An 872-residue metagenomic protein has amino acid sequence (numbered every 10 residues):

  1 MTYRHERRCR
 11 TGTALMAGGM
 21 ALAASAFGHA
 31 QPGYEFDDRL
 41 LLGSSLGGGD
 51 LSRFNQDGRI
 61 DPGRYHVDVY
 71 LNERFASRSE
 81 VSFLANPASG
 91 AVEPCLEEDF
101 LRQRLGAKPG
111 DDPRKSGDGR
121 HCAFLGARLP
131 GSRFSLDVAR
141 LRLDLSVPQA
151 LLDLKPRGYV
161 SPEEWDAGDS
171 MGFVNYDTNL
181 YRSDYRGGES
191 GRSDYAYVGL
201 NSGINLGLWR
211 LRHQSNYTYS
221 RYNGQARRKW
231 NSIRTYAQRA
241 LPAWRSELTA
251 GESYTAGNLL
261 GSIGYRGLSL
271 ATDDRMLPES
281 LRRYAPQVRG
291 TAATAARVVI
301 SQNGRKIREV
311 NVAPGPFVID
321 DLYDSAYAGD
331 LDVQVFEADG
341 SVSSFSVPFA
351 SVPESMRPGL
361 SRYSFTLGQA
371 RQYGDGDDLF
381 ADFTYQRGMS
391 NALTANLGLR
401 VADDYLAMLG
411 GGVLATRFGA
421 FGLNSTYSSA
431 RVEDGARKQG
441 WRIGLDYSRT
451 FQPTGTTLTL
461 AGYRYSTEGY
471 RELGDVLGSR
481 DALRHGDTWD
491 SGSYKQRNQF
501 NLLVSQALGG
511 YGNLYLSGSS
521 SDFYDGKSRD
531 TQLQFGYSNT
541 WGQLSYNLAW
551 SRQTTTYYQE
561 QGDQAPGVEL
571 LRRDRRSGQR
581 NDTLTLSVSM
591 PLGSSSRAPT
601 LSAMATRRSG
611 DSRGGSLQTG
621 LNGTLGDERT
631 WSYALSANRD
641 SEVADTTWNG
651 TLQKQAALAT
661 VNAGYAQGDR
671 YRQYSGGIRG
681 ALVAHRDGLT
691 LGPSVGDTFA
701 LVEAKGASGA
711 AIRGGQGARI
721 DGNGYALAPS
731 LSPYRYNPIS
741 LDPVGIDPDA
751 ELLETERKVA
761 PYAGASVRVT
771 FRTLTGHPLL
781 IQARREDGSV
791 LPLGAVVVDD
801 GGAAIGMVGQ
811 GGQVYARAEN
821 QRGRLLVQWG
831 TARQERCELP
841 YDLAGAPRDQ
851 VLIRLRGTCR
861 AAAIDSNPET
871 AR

Functional and structural regions predicted by a protein language model:
T2-H5, A21, G28-R282, S609-V683: Post-signal-peptide, soluble extracytosolic/periplasmic N-terminal scaffold domains of envelope/secretory systems
P62-F83, G706-G715, D787-G801: Short, ordered, surface-exposed loop/turn motifs in non-cytosolic proteins
S82, G717-Y725, G802-G811: Short, acidic Ser/Thr/Gly-rich low-complexity loop/linker segments typical of extracellular and cell-surface proteins
A85, G168-E189, W209-R221, L248-E252 (+13 more regions): Transmembrane beta-strand segments that form the barrel wall of outer-membrane beta-barrel proteins
A88-L96, L322-A328, Y725-E751, A763 (+1 more regions): Short Pro-Gly-centered beta-turn/loop motif in secreted/extracellular proteins
R142-S146, P353-M356, T755-G776, Y841-R872: Extracellular beta-sheet/turn segments enriched in Thr/Pro/Gly and aliphatic residues
W165, D194-G207, K229-P242, D377-N391 (+12 more regions): Feature captures outer-membrane beta-barrel proteins of Gram-negative bacteria and organelles
V288-G290, A700-A704, H777-R785: A short, amphipathic beta-strand motif
